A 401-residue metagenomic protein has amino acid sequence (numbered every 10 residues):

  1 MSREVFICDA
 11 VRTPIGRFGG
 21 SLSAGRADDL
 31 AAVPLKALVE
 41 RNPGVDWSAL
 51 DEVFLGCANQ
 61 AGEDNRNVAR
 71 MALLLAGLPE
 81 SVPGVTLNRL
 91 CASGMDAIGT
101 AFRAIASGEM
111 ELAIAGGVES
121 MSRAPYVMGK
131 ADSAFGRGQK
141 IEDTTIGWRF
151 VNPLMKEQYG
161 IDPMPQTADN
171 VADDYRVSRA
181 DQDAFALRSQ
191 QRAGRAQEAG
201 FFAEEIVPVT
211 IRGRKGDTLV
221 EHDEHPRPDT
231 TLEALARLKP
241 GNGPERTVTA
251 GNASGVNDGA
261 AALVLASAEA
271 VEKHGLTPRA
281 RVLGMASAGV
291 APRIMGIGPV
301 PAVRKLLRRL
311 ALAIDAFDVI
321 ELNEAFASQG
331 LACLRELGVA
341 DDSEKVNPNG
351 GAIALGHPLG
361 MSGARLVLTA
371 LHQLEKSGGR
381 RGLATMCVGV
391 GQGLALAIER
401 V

Functional and structural regions predicted by a protein language model:
M1-A76, T167-R179, S189, A196 (+3 more regions): Conserved active-site "lid/cap" helical segment
M1-G25, I146, T231-I297, P301 (+5 more regions): Condensing-enzyme catalytic core mediating Claisen C-C bond formation in acyl metabolism
R12-T13, S23-A24, D28-V33, G44 (+3 more regions): N-terminal extracellular/periplasmic Venus flytrap/periplasmic-binding protein-like
G25, C57-A113, T145-W148, Q158-M164 (+4 more regions): Conserved catalytic cysteine-centered active-site region of acyl-thioester-dependent Claisen-condensing enzymes
N88-E119, A172-F201, A262-E269, L334-R335 (+2 more regions): Active-site-proximal alpha-helical scaffold in enzymes
L112-N170: Flexible glycine-/small-residue-enriched beta->alpha junction loops that bind anionic phosphate/pyrophosphate groups
Q166-D169, R212-G213, L283-A354: Active-site pocket-lining segment
